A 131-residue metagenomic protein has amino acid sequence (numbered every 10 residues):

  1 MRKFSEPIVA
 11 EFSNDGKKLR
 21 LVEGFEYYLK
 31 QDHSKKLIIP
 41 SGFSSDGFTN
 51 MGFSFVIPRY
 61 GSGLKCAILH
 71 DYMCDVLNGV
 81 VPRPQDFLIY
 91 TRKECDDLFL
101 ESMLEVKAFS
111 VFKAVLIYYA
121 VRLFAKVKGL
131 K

Functional and structural regions predicted by a protein language model:
M1-K131: Extended terminal accessory/targeting regions
